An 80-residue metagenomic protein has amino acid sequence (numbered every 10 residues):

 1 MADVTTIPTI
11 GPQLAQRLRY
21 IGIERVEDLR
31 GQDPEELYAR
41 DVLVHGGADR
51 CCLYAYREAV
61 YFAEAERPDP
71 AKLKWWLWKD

Functional and structural regions predicted by a protein language model:
M1-P8, P12-D80: C-terminal extensions
